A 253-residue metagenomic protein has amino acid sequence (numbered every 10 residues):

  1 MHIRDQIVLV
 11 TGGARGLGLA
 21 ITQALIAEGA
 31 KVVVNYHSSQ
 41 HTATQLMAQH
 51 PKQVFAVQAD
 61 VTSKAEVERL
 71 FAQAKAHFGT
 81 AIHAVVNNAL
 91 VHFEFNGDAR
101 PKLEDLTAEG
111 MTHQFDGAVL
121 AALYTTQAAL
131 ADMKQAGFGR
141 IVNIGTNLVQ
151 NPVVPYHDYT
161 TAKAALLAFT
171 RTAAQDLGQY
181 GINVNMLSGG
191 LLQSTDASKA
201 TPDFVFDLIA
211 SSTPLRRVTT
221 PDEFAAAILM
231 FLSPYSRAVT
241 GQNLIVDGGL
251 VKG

Functional and structural regions predicted by a protein language model:
I7, A14-G16: Conserved glycine-rich cofactor-binding loop
T44, A99, Q179, M186-T213 (+1 more regions): A glycine/serine/threonine-rich, flexible loop-to-helix segment that serves as the NAD(P) cofactor-binding "lid"
V91-F95, K102-Q114, R140-A165, T170-Q179 (+1 more regions): Catalytic loop of short-chain dehydrogenase/reductase
T126-Q127, R171: A short, exposed helix-loop element centered on a Lys and neighboring polar residues
A131, Q175-D176, R237: Alpha-helical segment proximal to the catalytic Tyr-Lys
N151, S211, L229, T240-G253: Short C-terminal tail/terminal secondary-structure segment of NAD(P)H-dependent dehydrogenase/reductase domains
G178, N183, V239-G241: Short, small/polar-rich loop/turn modules that mediate ligand/substrate recognition or access, typified
